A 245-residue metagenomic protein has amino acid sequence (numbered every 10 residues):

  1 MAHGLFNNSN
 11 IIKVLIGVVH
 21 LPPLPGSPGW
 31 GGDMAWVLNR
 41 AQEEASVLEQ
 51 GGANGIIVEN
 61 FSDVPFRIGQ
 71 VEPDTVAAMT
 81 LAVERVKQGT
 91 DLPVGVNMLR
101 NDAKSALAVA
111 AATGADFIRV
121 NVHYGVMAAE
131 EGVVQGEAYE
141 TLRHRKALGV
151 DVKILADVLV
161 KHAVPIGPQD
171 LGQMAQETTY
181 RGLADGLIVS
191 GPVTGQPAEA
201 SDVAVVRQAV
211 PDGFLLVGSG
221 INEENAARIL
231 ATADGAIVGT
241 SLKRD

Functional and structural regions predicted by a protein language model:
M1-M34, Y139-L142, K146: N-terminal amphipathic alpha-helix/helix-capping segment at the start of soluble metabolic enzymes
I11, G17-V18, R67-V96, Q135-A156 (+1 more regions): Alpha-helix-loop-beta-strand connector modules within alpha/beta enzyme cores
I12-P25, V47-F61, A233: N-terminal glycine-rich anion-binding loops that anchor highly charged ligand groups
L15-V19, I56-V58, V94-M98, I118-V120 (+4 more regions): Hydrophobic faces of well-ordered beta-strands that scaffold small-molecule active sites in alpha/beta enzyme cores
L21, P28, K104, A108-A184: Conserved anion-binding
W30-A45, M98-S105: Glycine-rich anion/phosphate-binding loops
A35, N101-G114, M174, V206-V238: Catalytic cores of alpha/beta
G52-A78, Y124-E130, A184-P197, K243-D245: Glycine-rich, proline-tolerant flexible connector loops at the mouths of alpha/beta enzymes
